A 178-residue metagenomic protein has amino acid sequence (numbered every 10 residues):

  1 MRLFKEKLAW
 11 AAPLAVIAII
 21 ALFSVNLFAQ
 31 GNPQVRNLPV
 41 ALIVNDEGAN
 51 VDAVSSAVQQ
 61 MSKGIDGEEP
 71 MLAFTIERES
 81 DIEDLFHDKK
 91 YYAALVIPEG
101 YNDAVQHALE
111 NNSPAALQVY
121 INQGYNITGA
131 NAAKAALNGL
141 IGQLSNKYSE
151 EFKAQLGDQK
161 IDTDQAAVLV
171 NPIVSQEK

Functional and structural regions predicted by a protein language model:
R2-K178: Extracytoplasmic/periplasmic domains immediately adjacent to an N-terminal transmembrane anchor in multi-pass membrane
